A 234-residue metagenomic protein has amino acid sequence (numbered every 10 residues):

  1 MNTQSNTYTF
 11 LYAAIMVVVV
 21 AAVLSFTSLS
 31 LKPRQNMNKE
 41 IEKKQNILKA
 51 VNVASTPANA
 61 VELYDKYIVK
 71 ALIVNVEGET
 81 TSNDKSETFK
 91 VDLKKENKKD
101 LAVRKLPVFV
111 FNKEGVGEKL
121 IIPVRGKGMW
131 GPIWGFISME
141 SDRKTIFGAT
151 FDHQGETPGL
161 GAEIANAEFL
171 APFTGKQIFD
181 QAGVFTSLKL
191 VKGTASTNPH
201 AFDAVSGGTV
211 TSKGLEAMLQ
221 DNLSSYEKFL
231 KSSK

Functional and structural regions predicted by a protein language model:
N2-K234: Flexible, solvent-exposed loop/hinge segments and secondary-structure transition points
